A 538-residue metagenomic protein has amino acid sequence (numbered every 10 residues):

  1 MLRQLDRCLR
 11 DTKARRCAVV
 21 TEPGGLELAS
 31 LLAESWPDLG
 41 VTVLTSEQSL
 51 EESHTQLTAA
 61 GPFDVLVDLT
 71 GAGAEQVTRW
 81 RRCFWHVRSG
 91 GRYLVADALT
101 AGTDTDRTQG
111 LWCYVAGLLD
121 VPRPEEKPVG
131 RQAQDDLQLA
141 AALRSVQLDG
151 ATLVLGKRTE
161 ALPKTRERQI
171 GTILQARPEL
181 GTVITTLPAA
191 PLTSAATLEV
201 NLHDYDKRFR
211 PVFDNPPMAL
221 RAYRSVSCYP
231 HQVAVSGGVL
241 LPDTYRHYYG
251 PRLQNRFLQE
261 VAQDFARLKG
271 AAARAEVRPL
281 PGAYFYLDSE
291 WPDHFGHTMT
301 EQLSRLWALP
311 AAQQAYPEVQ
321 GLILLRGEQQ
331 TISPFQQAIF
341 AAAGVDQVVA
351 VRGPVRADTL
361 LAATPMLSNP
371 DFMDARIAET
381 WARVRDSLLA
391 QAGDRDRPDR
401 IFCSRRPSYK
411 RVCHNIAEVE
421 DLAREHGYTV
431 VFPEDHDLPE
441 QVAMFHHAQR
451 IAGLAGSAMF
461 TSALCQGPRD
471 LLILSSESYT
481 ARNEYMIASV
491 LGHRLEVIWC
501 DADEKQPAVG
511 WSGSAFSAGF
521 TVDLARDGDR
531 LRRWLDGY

Functional and structural regions predicted by a protein language model:
M1-T55: SAM cofactor-binding core of SAM-dependent methyltransferases, primarily the Rossmann-like beta-alpha-beta module
D11-K13, A60, V87, C465-Q466: A generic alpha-to-beta junction signature in SAM-dependent methyltransferases
A14, P62-F63, V319, A448: Local beta-strand N-terminus motif with an aromatic residue
G24-E27, R82, G110-Y538: The feature primarily captures lumenal catalytic ectodomains of type II secretory-pathway glycosyltransferases
L57-L66, T70: A short acidic, Gly/Pro-enriched loop at the edge of an enzyme's catalytic core that lines a small-molecule cofactor
T78-S89: A short glycine-rich, Lys/Arg-flanked "PGG" loop and its adjoining helix->strand segment in the class I
G90-D97: Conserved beta-strand signature within the Rossmann-like core of class I S-adenosyl-L-methionine
L99-V115: Conserved class I S-adenosyl-L-methionine
